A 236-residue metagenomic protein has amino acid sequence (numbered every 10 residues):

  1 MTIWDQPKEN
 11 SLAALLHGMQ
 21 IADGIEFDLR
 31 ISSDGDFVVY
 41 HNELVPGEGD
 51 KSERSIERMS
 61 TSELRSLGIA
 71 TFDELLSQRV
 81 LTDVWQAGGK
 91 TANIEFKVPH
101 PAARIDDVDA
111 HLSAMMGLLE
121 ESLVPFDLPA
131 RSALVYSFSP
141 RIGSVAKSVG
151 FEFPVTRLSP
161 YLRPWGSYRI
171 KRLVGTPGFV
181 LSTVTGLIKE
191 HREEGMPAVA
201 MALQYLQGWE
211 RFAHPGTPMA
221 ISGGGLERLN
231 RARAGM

Functional and structural regions predicted by a protein language model:
M1-M236: Phosphate-group recognition and catalysis centered on beta-loop-alpha active-site segments
